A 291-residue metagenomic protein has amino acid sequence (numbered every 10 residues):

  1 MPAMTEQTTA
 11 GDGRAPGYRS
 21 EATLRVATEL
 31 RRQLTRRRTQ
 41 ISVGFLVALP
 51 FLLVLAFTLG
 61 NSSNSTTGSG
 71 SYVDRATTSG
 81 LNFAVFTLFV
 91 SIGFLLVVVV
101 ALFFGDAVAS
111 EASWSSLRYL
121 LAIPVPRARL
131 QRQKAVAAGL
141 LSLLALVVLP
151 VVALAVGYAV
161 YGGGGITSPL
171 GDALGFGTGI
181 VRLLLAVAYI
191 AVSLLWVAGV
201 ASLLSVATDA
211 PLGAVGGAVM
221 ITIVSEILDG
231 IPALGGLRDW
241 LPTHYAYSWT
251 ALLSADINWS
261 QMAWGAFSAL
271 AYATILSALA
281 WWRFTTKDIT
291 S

Functional and structural regions predicted by a protein language model:
P2-Q7, L203, A207, S268-S291: Junction motif at the cytosolic side of a transmembrane helix
P2-V47: Aromatic- and glycine-rich beta-strand/loop motifs that create alpha-glucan
A3-P16, F51-L102, Q133-A198, S202 (+1 more regions): Secretory targeting signals
L52-S62, T208-T243: Transmembrane helix segments
V100-F104, V152, V200, M220 (+3 more regions): Hydrophobic/aromatic residues in alpha-helical transmembrane segments
A101-Y119, A135, I289-S291: Transmembrane helix boundary and interhelical loop/hinge segments in multi-pass membrane proteins
L121-P126: Short helix-to-coil transition segments within interhelical loops that connect adjacent transmembrane helices
A128-R132, F284: Alpha-helix N-cap/helix-start motif at helix boundaries, enriched for small hydrophobics
